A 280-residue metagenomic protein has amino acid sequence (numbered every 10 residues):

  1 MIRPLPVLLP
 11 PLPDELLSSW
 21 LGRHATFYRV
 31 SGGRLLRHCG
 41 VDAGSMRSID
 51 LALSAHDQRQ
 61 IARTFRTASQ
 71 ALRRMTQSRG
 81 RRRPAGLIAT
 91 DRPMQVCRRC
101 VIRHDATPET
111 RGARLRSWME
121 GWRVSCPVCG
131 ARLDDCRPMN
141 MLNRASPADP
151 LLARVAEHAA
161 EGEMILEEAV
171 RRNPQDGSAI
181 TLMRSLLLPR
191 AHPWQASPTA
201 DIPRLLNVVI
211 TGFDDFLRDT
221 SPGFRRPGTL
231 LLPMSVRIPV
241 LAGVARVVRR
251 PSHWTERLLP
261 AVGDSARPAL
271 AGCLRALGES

Functional and structural regions predicted by a protein language model:
M1-S280: Basic, alpha-helical nucleic-acid-binding regions used in initiation and control of genome expression
